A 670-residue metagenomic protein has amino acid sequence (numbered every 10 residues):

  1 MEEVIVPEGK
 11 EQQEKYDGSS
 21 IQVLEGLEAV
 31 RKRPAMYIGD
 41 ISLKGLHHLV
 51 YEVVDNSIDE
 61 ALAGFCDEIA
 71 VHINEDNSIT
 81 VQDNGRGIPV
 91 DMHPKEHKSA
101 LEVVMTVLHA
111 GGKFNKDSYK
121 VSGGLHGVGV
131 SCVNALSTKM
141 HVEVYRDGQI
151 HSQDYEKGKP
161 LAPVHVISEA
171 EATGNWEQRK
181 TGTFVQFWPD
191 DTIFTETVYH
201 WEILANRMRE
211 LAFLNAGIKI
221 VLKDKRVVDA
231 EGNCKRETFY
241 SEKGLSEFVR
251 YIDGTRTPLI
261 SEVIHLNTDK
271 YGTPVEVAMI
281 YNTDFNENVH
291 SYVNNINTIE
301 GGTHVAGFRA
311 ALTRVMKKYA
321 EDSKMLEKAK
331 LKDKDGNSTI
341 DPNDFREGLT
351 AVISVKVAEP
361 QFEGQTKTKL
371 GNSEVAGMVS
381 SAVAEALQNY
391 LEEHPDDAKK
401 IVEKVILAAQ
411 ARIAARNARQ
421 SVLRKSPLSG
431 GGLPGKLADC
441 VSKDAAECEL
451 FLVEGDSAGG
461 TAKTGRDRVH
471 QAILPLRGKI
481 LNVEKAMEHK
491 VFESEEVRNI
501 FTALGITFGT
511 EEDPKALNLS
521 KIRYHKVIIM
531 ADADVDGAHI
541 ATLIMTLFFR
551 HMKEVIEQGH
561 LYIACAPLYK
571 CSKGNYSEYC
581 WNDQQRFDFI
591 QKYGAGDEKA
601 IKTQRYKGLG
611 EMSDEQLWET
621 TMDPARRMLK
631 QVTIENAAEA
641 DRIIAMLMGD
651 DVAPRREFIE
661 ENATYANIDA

Functional and structural regions predicted by a protein language model:
M1-S20, L27, L49-Y51, D59-A61 (+12 more regions): GHKL-family ATPase ATP-binding module
A29-K32, M36, D59, A63 (+8 more regions): Conserved helix-loop functional segments at active or binding sites
K32-Y51: Conserved short strand/loop->alpha-helix "switch" segment adjacent to the catalytic nucleotide/phosphoryl-transfer site
Y37-I41, G112-G123: Glycine-rich ATP-lid/hinge loop adjacent to the conserved G-boxes
G87-M92, E96: A short glycine-centered beta->alpha linker in the GHKL/HATPase_c
P94, E363-V375, Y579-Q585, F589-I590: Helical (often loop-to-helix) elements that flank the catalytic cores of nucleotide-handling enzymes
Q410, A414-S429, D444-E449, G460 (+3 more regions): C-terminal interaction appendages of subunits in large macromolecular complexes
